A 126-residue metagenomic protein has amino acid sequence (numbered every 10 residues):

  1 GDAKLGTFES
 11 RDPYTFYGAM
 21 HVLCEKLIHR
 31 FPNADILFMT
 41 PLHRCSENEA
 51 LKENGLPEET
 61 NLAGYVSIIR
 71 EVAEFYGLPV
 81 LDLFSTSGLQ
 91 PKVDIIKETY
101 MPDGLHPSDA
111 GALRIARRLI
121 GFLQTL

Functional and structural regions predicted by a protein language model:
G1-L126: Alpha-helical cap/lid subdomain in secreted, periplasmic, or secretory-pathway luminal O-acyl-processing enzymes
